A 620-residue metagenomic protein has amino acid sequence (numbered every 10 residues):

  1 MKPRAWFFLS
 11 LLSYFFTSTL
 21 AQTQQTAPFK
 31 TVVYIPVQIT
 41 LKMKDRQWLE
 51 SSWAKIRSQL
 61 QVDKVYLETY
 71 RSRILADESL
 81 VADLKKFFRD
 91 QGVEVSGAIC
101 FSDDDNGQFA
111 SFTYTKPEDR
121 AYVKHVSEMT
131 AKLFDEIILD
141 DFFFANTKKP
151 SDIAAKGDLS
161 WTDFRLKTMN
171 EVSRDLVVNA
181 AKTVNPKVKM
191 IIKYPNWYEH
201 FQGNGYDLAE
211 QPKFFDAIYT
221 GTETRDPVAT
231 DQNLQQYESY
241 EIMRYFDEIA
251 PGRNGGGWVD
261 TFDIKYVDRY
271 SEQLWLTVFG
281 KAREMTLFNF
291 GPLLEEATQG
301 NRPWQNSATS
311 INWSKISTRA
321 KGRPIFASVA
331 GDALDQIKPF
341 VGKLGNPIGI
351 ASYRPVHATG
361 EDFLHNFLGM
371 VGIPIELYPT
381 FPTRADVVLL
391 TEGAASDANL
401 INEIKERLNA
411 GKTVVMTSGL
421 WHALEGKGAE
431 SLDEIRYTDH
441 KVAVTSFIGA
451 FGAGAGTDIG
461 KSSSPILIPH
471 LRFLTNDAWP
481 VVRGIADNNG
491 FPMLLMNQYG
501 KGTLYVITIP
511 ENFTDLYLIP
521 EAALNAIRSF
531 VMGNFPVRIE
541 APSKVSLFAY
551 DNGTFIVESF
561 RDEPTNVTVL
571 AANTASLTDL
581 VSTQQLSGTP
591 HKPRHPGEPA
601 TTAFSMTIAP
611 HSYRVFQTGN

Functional and structural regions predicted by a protein language model:
W6-S18: Bacterial N-terminal signal peptides
T19-T23: Boundary at the C-terminal end of the N-terminal hydrophobic targeting segment
T26-S51, V81-D135, D141, N146-K149 (+1 more regions): Active-site-adjacent "subsite" loops/lids of carbohydrate-active enzymes
Y34-V37, K44, D63, E68-R71 (+15 more regions): Hydrophobic targeting/anchoring helices
K44-K55, L364-D386, E392-A395: A short, well-structured beta->alpha microelement
S52-Q59, V81-G92, T130-A131, L208-K213 (+1 more regions): Acidic (Asp/Glu)-rich catalytic clusters
T69-D105, K156-V184, A395: Aromatic-lined substrate-binding rim segments of carbohydrate-active enzymes
H365, P379, E392-N620: A conserved amphipathic helix/loop scaffold that creates a polar/acidic microenvironment used either to coordinate
